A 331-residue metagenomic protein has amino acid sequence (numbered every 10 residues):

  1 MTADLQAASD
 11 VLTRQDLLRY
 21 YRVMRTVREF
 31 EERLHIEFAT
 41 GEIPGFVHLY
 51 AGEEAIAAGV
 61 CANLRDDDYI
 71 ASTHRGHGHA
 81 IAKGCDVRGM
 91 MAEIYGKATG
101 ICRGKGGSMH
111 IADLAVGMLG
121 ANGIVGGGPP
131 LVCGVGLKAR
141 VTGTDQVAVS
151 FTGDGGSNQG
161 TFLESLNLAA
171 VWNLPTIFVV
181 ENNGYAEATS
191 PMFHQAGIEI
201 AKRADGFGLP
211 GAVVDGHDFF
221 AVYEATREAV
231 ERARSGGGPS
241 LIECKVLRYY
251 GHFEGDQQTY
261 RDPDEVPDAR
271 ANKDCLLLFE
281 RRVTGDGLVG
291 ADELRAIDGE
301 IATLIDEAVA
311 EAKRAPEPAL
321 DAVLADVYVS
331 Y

Functional and structural regions predicted by a protein language model:
M1-I56, E254-Y331: Conserved acidic/glycine
E32-H35, E42-W172, F193-A196, A201 (+1 more regions): Cofactor-binding active-site loop characterized by glycine-rich and histidine/acidic residues
H74, C244-V246, V327: A general secondary-structure junction signal
M118-R314: Glycine-rich ThDP/TPP pyrophosphate-binding loop and its adjacent helix/strand module within ThDP-dependent enzymes
